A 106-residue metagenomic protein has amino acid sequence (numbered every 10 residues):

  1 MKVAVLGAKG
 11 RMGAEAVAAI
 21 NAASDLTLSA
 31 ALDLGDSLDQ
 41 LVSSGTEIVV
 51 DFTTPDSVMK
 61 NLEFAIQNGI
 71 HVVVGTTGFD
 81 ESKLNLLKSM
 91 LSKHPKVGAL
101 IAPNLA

Functional and structural regions predicted by a protein language model:
M1-A4: Extreme N-terminal starter segment of soluble prokaryotic enzymes
L6-V17: N-terminal Rossmann NAD(P)H-binding glycine-rich loop of SDR-like oxidoreductase domains
A19-Q40: NAD(P)-binding Rossmann-fold cofactor-contacting core
L28, V72-V73, G98-A99: Hydrophobic beta-strand scaffold residues
A30, E47-I48: Short, Asp-centered acidic motifs that coordinate Mg2+ and/or phosphate in catalytic or ligand-binding sites
D36, T77-D80, L105: Short, acidic/turn-prone active-site loops that include or flank metal/cofactor- and phosphate-binding residues
V42, I48, F52, D56-G75: Rossmann-fold NAD(P) dinucleotide-binding segment
E63, T76-L100: Rossmann-fold NAD(P)-binding glycine/threonine-rich loop
